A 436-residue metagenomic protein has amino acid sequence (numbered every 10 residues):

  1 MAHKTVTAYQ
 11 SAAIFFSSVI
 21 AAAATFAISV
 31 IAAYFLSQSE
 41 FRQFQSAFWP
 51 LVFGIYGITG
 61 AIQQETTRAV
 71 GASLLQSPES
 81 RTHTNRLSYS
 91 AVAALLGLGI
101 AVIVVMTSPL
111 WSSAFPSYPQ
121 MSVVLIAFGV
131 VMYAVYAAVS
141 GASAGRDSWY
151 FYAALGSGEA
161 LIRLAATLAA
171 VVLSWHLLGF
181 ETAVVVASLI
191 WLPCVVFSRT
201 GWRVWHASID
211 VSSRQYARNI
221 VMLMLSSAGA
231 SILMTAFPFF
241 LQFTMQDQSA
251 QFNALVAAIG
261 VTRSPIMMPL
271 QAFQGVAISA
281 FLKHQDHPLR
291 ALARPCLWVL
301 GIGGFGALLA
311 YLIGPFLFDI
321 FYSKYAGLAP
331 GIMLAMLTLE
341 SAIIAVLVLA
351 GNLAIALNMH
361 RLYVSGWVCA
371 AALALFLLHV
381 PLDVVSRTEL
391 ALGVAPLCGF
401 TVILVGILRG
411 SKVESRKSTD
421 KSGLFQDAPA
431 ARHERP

Functional and structural regions predicted by a protein language model:
M1-T7, Y150-A154, L177-L178, A183-V184 (+2 more regions): Interhelical loop/hinge segments that connect adjacent transmembrane helices in multipass membrane
A8, Q45, P78-A94, A217-I220 (+2 more regions): Interfacial transmembrane-helix starts/ends
Q10-T25, G156-E159, R163, F180-V195 (+2 more regions): Transmembrane helical elements of multi-pass membrane transporters/channels
R42-W49, V123, S249-V261, G331-L334: Small-residue hotspots at the loop-to-helix junctions and early N-terminal turns of transmembrane alpha-helices
I58-Q76, A258, T262-D286, I355-A356: Helix-loop junctions and terminal segments of transmembrane helices in multi-pass membrane transport/translocation
T107-I126, S249, L312-A342: Interfacial segments at transmembrane-helix termini and the short loops linking adjacent helices
P119-V124, A153-G201, V368-L373, V385-S411: Hydrophobic alpha-helical transmembrane segments
M132-A154, L168, L339-G366: Membrane-interface junctions at transmembrane-helix termini in multi-pass inner-membrane proteins
